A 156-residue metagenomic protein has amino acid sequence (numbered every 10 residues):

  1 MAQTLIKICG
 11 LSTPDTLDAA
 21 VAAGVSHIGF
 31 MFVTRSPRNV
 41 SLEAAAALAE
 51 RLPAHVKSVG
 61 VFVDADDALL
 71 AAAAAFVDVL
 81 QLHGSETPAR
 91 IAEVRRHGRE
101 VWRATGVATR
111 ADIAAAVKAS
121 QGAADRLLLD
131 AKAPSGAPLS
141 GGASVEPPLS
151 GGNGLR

Functional and structural regions predicted by a protein language model:
M1-R156: Conserved N-terminal beta1-alpha1 strand-loop-helix module at the mouth
